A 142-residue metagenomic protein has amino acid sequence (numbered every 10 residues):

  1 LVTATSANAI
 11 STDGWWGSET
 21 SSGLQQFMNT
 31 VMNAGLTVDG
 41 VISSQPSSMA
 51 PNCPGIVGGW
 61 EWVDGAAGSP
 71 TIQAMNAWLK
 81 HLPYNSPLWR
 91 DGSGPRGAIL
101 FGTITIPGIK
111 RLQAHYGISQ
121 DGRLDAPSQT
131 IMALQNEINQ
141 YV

Functional and structural regions predicted by a protein language model:
L1-V142: Cell-envelope/ECM-targeting effectors and their regulatory/trafficking segments
